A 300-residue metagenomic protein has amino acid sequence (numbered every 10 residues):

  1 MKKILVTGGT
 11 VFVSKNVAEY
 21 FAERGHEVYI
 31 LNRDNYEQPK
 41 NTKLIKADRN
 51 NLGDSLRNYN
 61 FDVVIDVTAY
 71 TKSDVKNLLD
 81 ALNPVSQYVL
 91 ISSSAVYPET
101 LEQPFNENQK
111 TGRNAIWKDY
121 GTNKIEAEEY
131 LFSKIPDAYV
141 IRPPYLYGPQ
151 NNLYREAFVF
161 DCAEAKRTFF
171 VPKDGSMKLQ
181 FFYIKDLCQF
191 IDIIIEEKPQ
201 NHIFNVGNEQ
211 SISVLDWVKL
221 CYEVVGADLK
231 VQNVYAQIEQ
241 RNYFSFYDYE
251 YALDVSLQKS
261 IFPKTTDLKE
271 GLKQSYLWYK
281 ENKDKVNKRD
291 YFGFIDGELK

Functional and structural regions predicted by a protein language model:
I4-R24: N-terminal Rossmann NAD(P)H-binding glycine-rich loop of SDR-like oxidoreductase domains
T7, G148, P172-M177, F204-I212 (+3 more regions): Glycine-rich Rossmann NAD(P)(H)-binding loop
E128-Q150: Conserved beta-loop-beta element that borders a ligand/cofactor-binding pocket
Q150, K178-K185, F204-V224, T266 (+1 more regions): Substrate-binding strand-loop-helix patch in Rossmann-like NAD(P)-dependent oxidoreductase/epimerase domains
F160-F170, M177-I212: Alpha-helical substrate-binding/gating segment
I194-E250, K283, L299: Mid/C-terminal beta-alpha module of Rossmann-like enzyme folds, strongest in SDR-family dehydrogenases/epimerases
E239-K264, E270, E281-D284: Conserved C-terminal active-site "lid" loop/helix of NAD(P)H-dependent oxidoreductases that clamps the redox cofactor
L268-K300: Amphipathic terminal alpha-helices
